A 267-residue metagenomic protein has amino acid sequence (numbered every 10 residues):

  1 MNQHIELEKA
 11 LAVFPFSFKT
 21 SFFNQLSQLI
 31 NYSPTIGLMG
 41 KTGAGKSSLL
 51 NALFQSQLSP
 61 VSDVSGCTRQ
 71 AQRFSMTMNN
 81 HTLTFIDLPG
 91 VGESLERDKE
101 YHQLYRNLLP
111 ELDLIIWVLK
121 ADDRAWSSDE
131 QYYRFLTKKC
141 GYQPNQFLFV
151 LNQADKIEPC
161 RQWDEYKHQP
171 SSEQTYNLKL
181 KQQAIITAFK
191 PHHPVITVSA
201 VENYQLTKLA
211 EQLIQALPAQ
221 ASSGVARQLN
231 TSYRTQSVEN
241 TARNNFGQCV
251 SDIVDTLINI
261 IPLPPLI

Functional and structural regions predicted by a protein language model:
M1-T84: Conserved G1/Walker A P-loop phosphate-binding module
S56, G92-E93, R124-A125, I157-E158 (+1 more regions): Catalytic P-loop NTPase motifs of RecA-like helicase/translocase cores
T68-A71, L88-L112, A121-K138: Switch II of P-loop NTPase G domains
L104-E111, L136-Q143, T175-I185: Substrate-engagement module of ASCE P-loop NTPases
P110-I115, Y142-F147, K190-P194: Short glycine-/polar-rich loops that comprise or flank the Walker A/P-loop and associated switch/sensor motifs
V118-E173: Replace "adjacent to P-loop NTPase cores in ATP/GTP-dependent enzymes" with "adjacent to NTP-binding cores
D155-G224: Canonical P-loop GTPase G-domain recognition
V198-V201, A210-Q220, T231-I267: P-loop NTP-binding site
